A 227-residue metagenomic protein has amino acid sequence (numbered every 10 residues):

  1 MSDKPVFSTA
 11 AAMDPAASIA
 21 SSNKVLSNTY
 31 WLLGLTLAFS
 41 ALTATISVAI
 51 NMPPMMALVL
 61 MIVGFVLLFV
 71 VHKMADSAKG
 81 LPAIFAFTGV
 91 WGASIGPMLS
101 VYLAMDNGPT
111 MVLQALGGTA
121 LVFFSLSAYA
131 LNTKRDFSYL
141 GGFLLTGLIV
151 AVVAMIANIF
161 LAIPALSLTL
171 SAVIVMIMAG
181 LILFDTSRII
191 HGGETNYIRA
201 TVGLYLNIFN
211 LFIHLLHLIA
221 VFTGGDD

Functional and structural regions predicted by a protein language model:
M1-D227: A hydrophobic alpha-helical transmembrane-helix feature that marks the membrane cores and membrane-interface segments
